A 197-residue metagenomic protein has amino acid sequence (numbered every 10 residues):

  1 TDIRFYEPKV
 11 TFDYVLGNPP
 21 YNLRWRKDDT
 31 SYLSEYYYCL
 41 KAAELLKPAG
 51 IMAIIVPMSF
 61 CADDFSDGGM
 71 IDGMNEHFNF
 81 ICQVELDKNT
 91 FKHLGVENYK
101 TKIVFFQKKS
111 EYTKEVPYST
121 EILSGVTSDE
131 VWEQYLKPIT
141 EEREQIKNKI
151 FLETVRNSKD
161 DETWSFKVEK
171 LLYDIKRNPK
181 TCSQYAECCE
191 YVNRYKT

Functional and structural regions predicted by a protein language model:
T1-D29, K41-L46, G50-C61: Conserved proline-anchored active-site loop of SAM-dependent methyltransferases that bridges a beta-strand
R4, N22-W25, A62-D64, K92-N98 (+1 more regions): Switch/connector loops and helix/strand junctions flanking conserved nucleotide-binding motifs in nucleotide-processing
Y6, C39, C61, C82 (+2 more regions): Generic recognition of cysteine residues
P20, R24, K88, K109: Flexible loop residues that form catalytic and substrate-binding hotspots at small-molecule/glycan-binding clefts
S31-K92, Y99, I103-F105: Conserved Class I SAM-dependent methyltransferase catalytic core
H93-C189: Flexible, glycine-/basic-rich loop-and-beta segments that form/coincide with the SAM-dependent methyltransferase
K196-T197: Charged, non-catalytic accessory extensions
